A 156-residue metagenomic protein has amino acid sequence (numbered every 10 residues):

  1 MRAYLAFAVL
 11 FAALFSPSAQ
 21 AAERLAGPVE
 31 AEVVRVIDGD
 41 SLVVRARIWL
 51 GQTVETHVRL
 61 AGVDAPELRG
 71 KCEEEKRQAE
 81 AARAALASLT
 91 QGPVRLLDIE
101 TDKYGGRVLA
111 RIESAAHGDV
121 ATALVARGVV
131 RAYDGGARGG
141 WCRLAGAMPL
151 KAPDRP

Functional and structural regions predicted by a protein language model:
R2-Y4, L14-P156: Small beta-barrel nucleic-acid-binding modules, primarily SNase/OB-fold domains and secondarily Tudor-like barrels
L5-V9: Sec-dependent signal peptide hydrophobic core
